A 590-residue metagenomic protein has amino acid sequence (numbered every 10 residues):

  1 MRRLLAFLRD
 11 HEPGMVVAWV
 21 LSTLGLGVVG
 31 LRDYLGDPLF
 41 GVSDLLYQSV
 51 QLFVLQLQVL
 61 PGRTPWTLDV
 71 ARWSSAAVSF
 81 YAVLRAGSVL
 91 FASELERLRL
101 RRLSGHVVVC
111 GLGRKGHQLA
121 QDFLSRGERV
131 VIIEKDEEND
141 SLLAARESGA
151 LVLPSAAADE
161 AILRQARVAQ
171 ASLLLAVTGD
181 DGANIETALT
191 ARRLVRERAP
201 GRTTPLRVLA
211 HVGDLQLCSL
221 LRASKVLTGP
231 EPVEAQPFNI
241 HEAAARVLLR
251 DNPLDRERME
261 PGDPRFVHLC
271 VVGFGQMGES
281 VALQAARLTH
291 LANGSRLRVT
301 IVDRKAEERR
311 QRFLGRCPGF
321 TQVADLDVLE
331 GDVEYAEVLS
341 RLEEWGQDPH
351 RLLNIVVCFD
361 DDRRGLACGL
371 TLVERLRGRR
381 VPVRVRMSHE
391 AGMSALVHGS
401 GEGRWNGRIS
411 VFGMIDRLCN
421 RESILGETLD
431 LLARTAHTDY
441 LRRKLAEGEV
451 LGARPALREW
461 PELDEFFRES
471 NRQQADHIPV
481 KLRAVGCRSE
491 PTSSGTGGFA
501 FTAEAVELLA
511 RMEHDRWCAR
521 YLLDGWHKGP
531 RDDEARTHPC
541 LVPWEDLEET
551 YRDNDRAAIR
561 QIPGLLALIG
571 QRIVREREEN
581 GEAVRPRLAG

Functional and structural regions predicted by a protein language model:
M1-Y47, Q51-D515, R520-L522, G529 (+4 more regions): Cytosolic regulatory regions of ion transport systems
D524-R536: A glycine-biased, small/acidic residue-tolerant capping/turn segment at secondary-structure junctions
R536-Q571: Amphipathic alpha-helical binding modules
